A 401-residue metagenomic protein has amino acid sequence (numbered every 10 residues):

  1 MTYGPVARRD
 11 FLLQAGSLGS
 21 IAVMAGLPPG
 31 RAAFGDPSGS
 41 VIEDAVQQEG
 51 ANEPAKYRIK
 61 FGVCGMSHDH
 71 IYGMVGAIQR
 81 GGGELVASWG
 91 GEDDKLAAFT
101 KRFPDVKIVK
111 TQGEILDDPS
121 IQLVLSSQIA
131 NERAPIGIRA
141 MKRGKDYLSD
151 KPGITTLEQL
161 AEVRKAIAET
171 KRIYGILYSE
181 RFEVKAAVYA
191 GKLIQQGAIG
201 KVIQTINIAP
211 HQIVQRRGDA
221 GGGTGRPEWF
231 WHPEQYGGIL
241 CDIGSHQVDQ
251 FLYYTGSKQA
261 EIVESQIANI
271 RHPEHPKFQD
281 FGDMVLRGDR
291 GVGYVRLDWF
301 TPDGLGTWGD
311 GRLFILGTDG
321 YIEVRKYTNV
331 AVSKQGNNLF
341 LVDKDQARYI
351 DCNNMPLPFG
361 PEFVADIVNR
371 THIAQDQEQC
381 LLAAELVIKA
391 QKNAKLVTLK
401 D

Functional and structural regions predicted by a protein language model:
T2-G19: N-terminal secretory signal peptides and thylakoid transit peptides that target proteins across membranes
Q14-A55, L123-L125, E362-D401: C-terminal helix-rich "cap/oligomerization" subdomain common to oxidoreductases
G19-A25, P29-F103: N-terminal Rossmann-like dinucleotide-binding module
V41-E49, V248-N329, F359-R370: Contiguous beta-strand/loop segments that form the cofactor/metal-binding neighborhood of enzyme cores
V63, L148-S149, T155-T156, Y174-I176 (+2 more regions): Hydrophobic residues in well-ordered beta-strands that form the structural core
S67-D69, I173, F182-H275: Predominantly a Rossmann-like dinucleotide-binding segment in NAD(P)-dependent oxidoreductases
F103-A166: Beta-loop-alpha module in the N-terminal Rossmann-like domain of NAD(P)-dependent dehydrogenases, especially those
E162-R181, K201: Rossmann-fold dehydrogenase core element
